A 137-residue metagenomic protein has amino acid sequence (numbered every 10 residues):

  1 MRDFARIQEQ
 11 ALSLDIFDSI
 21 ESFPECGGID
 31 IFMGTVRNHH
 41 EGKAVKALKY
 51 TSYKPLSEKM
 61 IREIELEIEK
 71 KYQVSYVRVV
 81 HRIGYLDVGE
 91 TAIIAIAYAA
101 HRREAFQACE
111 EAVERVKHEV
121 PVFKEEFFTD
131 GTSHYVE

Functional and structural regions predicted by a protein language model:
M1-T91, Y98-E110, E114-E137: N-terminal, polar/charged subdomain of small-to-medium soluble alpha/beta proteins
